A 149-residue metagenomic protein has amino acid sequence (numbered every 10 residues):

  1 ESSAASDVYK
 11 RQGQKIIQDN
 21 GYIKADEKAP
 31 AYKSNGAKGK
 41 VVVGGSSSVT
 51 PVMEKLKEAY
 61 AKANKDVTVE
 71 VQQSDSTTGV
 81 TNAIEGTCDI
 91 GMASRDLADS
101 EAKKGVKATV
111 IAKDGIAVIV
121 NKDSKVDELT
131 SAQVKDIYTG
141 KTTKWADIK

Functional and structural regions predicted by a protein language model:
E1-A5, Y9: Single conserved hydrophobic/aromatic residue that forms the stacking wall/gate of nucleotide- or nucleobase-binding
S6, Q14, K135-Y138: Non-transmembrane alpha-helical segments in soluble domains of secreted/periplasmic/extracellular proteins
V8-Y9, P30, A37, A117: Hydrophobic transmembrane signal anchors and adjacent membrane-proximal interface regions, especially in viral
G13-Q14, V126: Internal amphipathic alpha-helical segments of the cytochrome P450 catalytic fold
Q14-V42, T142-K149: N-terminal hydrophobic or amphipathic helices and topogenic motifs
A37-K141: N-terminal segment of the mature folded domain
